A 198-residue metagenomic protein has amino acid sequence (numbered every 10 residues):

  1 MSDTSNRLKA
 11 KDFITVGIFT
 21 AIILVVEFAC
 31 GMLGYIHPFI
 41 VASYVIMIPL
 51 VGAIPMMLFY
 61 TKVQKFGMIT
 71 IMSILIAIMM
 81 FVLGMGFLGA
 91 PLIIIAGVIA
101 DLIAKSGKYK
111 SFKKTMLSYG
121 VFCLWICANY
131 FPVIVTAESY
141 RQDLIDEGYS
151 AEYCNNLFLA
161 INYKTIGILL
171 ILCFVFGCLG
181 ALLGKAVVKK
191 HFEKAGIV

Functional and structural regions predicted by a protein language model:
M1-T4, V188-V198: Short, charged juxtamembrane terminal tails flanking transmembrane helices
S2-G67, I71: Hydrophobic transmembrane alpha-helices
A10-F19, Y44, I48, G67-M72 (+7 more regions): Alpha-helical transmembrane segments of integral membrane proteins
F19-V26, I48, G52, M56 (+7 more regions): Alpha-helical transmembrane segments in multi-pass membrane proteins
T20-F28, L75-L83, V121-F131: Aromatic-anchored segments of alpha-helical transmembrane domains
V25, I93-A128, A181: Short helix-perturbing small/polar motifs within transmembrane alpha-helices
M32-I36, I76-A104: Interfacial aromatic-anchored transmembrane helix boundaries in multi-pass membrane proteins
V41, M116-K189: Membrane-embedded alpha-helical hairpins and interfacial helices in multi-pass inner-membrane proteins
